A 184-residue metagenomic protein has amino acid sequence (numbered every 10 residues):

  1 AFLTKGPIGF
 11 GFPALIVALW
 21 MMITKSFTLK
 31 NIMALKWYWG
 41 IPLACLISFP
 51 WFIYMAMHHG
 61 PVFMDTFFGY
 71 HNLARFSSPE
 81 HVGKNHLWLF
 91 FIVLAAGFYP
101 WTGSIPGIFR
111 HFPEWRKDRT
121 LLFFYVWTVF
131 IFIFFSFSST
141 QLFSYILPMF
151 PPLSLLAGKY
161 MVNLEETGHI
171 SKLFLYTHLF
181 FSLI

Functional and structural regions predicted by a protein language model:
G9-I146, P152-Y160, L173-I184: Transmembrane-lumen/periplasm boundary regions of multi-pass, lipid-linked membrane glycan transferases
V162-S171: Alpha-helical transmembrane segments
